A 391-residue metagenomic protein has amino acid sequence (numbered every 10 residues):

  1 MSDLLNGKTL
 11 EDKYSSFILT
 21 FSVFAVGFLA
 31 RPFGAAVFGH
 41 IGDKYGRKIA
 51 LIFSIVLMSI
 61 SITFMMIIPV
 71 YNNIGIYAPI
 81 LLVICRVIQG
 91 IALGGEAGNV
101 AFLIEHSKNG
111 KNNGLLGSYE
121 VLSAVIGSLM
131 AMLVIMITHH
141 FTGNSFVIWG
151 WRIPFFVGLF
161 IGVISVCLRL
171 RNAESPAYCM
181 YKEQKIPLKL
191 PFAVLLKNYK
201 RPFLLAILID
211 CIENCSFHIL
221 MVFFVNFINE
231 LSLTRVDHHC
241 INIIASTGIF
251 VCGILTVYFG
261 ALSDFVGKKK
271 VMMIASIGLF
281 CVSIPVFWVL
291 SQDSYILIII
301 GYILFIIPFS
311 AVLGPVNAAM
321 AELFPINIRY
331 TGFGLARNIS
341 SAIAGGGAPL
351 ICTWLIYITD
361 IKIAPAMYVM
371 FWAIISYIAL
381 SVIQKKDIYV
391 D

Functional and structural regions predicted by a protein language model:
A35-R47, T256-K268: Helix-to-loop junctions at the C-terminal end of transmembrane segments in multipass secondary transporters
K44-I55, F265-I277: Cytoplasmic membrane-interface "Motif A"-like loop-to-helix N-cap segments of 12-TM Major Facilitator Superfamily
V56-I74, I277-Q292: C-terminal ends and interior cores of transmembrane alpha-helices in multi-pass membrane transporters/permeases
G75-G94, I296-A311: Hydrophobic core of transmembrane alpha-helices in multi-pass small-molecule transporters, especially MFS/SLC-type
L93, G114-H139, I161, A336-A348: Glycine-rich segments within core transmembrane alpha-helices of 12-TM secondary carriers
S165-N172, M370-D391: Multi-pass alpha-helical transporter architecture, strongest for 12-TM Major Facilitator/SLC carriers used
K200-C252, G345-A348: Extracytoplasmic gate region of multi-pass secondary transporters
K269-P315: C-terminal transmembrane helical hairpin of 12-TM major facilitator-type secondary transporters
